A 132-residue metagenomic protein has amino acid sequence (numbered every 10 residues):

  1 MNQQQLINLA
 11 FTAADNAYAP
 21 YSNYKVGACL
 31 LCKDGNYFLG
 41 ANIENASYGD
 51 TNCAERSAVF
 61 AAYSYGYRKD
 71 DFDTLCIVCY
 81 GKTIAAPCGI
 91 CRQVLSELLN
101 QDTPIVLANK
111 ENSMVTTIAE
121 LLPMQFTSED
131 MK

Functional and structural regions predicted by a protein language model:
N2-A19, D70-K132: C-terminal binding/interaction regions
A14-A17, C32, E44, A62-G66 (+1 more regions): Generic helix-packing signal
S22: Active-site segments that bind and position negatively charged phosphate/pyrophosphate groups
K25-C32: Short beta-strand scaffold segments in enzyme catalytic cores
N42-R56: Compact, glycine-rich, soluble single-domain proteins
A54-T74: Short, solvent-exposed cationic patches
